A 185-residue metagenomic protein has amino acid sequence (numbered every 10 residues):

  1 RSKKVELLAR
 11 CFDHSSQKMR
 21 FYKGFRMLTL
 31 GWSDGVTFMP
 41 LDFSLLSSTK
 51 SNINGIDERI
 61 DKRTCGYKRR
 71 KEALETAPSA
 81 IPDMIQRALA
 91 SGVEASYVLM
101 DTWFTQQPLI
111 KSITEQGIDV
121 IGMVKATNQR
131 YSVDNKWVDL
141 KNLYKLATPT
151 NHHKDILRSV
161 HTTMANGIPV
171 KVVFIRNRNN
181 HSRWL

Functional and structural regions predicted by a protein language model:
R1-K50: Active-site-proximal, Lys/Arg-enriched surface segment that forms a nucleic-acid-binding/basic interface patch
K3, T49-L185: Single, function-defining residue in the core of a domain
